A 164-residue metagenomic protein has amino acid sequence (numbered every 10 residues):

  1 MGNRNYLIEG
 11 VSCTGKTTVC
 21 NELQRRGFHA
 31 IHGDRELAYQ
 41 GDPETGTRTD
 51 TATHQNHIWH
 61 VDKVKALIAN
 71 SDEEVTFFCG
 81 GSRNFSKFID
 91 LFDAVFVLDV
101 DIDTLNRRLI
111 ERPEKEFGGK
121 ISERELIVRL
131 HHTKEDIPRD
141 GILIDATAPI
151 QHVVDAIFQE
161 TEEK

Functional and structural regions predicted by a protein language model:
G10: The Walker A (P-loop) glycine that initiates the GxxxxGKT/S ATP-binding motif of P-loop NTPases
G15: Conserved glycine(s) of the Walker
T18: Conserved Walker
N21-V64: Conserved substrate/cofactor phosphate-moiety recognition/catalytic segment in nucleotide-dependent phosphotransferases
D72-F77: Loop/turn-to-beta-strand initiation segments
F85, E114-Q159, E163-K164: Small-molecule kinase domains that catalyze NTP-dependent phosphoryl transfer to phosphate-bearing small molecules
L91-E111: Conserved phosphate-donor/acceptor-positioning beta-strand/loop module used by diverse small-molecule
